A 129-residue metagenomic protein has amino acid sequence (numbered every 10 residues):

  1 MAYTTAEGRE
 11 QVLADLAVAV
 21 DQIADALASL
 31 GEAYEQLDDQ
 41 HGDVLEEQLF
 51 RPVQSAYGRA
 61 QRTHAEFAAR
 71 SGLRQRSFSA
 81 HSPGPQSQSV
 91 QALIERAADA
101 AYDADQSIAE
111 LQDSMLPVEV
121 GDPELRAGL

Functional and structural regions predicted by a protein language model:
M1-Y57: Leu/Val/Ala/Ile-rich N-terminal alpha-helices, chiefly Sec-type signal peptides and the beginnings
T5, S82-G84, R126: Low-complexity, proline/glycine- and charge-rich juxtamembrane/linker segments of membrane proteins
V20, A24-L27, G31-Y34, Y57-H64 (+4 more regions): A structural signal for well-ordered alpha-helices, especially hydrophobic packing surfaces of coiled-coils
D39-G42, E46, A69-G72, R76 (+2 more regions): Residue-level recognition of alpha-helical coiled-coils, specifically the heptad-repeat register on one helix face
A65-S87: Carboxylate-rich helix-loop segments that flank metal/cofactor sites and access channels in metalloenzymes
V90-A98: Short, charge/polar-rich alpha-helical segments
S107-E110, S114-L129: Preference for long, well-ordered alpha-helical segments
